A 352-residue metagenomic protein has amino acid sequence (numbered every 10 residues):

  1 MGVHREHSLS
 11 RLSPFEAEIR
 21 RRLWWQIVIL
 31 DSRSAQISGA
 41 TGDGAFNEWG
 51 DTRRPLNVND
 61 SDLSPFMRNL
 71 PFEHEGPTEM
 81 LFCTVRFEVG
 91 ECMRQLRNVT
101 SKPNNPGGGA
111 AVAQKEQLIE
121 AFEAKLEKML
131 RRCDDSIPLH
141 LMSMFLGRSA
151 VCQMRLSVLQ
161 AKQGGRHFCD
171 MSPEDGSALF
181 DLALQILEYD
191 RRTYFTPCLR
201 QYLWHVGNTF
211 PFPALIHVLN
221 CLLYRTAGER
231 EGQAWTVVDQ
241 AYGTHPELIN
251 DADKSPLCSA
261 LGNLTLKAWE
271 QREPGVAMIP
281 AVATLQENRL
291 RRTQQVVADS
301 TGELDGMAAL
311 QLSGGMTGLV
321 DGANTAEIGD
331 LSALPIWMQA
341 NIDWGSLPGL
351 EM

Functional and structural regions predicted by a protein language model:
M1-L9, Q26, V58-D62, Q95 (+1 more regions): Long, amphipathic alpha-helical regulatory blocks in the mid-to-C-terminal portion of eukaryotic proteins
R5-E127: Fungal transcription factor middle regulatory core
H7, R155, A214, V218 (+2 more regions): Eukaryote-biased recognition of C-terminal alpha-helical segments
P14-L23, R53, Y202-F210, S259-Q271: Carbohydrate-binding/catalytic loop surfaces
R22, T84, M142-M144, Q339: Short beta-strand-initiation
R33-Q36, A40, Q95-P106, K128 (+11 more regions): Intrinsically disordered or highly flexible coil/loop and linker segments, enriched in small and charged/polar residues
G76, L81-E88, C92-N104, G109 (+2 more regions): Amphipathic, soluble alpha/beta structural segments
L203, N288-M352: Intrinsically disordered, low-complexity transcriptional activation domains
